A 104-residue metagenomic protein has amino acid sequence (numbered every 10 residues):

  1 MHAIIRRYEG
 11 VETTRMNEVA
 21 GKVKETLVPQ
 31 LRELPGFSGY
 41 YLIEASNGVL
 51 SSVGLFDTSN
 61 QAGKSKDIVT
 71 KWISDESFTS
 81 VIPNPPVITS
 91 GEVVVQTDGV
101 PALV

Functional and structural regions predicted by a protein language model:
M1-S51, D57-K71, F78-V104: Short S/T/G/P-rich N-terminal loop/turn motif that feeds into the first structured element of a domain
